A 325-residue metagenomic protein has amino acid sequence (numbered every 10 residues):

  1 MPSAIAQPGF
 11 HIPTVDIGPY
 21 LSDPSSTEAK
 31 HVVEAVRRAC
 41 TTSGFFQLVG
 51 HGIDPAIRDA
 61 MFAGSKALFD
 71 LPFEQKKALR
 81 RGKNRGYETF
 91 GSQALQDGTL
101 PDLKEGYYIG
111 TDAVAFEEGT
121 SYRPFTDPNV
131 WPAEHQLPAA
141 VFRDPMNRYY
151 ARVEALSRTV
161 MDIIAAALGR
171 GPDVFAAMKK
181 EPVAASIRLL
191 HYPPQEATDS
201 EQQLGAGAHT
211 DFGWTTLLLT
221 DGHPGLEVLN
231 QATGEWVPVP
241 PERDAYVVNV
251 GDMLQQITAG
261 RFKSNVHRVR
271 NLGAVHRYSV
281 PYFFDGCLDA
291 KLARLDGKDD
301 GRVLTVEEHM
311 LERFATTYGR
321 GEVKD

Functional and structural regions predicted by a protein language model:
M1-D325: Peripheral, non-catalytic segments flanking oxidoreductase cores
